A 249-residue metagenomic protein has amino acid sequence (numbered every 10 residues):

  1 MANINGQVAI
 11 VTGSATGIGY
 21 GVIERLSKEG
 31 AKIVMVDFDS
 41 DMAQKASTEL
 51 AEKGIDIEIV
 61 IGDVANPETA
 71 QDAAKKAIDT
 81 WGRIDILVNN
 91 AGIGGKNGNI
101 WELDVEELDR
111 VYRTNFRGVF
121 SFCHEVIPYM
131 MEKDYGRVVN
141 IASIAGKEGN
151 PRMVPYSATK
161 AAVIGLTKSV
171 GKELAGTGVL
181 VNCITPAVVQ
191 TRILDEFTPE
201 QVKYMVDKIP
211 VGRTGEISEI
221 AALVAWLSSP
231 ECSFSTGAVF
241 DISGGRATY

Functional and structural regions predicted by a protein language model:
S40-D41, I61-A73, V105, S218: The beta1-alpha1 cofactor-binding region of Rossmann-like NAD(H)/NADP(H)-dependent oxidoreductases
G94-N97, E148, A225, T236-Y249: Short C-terminal tail/terminal secondary-structure segment of NAD(P)H-dependent dehydrogenase/reductase domains
G98-I100, D104-Y112, L194, Q201 (+1 more regions): Substrate-binding pocket helix/loop in short-chain dehydrogenase/reductase
W101-F120, Y135, V139, V163 (+1 more regions): Catalytic Tyr-X3-Lys loop
C123, T159, T167: Active-site helix of classical SDR
P128, K172-G176: Alpha-helical segment proximal to the catalytic Tyr-Lys
S143: Residue(s) in the substrate-gating loop at a strand-loop-helix junction that position the organic substrate next
A175, L180, S235-G237: Short, small/polar-rich loop/turn modules that mediate ligand/substrate recognition or access, typified
